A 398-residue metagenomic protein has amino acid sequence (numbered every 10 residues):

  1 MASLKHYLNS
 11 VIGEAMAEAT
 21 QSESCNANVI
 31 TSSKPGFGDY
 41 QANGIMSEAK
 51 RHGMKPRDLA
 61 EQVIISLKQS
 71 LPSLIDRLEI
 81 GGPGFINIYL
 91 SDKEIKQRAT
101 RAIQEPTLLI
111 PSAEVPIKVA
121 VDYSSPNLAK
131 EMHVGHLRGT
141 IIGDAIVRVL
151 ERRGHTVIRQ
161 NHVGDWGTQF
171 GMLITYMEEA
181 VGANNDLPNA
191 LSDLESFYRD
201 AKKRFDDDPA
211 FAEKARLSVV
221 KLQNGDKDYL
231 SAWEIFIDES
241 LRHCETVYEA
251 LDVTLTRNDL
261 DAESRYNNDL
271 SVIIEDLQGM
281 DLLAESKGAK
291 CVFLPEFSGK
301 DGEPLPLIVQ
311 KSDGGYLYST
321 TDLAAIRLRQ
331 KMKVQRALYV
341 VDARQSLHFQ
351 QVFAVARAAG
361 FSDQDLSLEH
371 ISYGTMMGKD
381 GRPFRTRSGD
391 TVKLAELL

Functional and structural regions predicted by a protein language model:
M1-V29: Charged, compositionally biased N-terminal leader segments and the immediate start of the first structured element
A17, E23-A42, S47, H52-L398: NTP-dependent nucleotidyl-transfer catalytic core
